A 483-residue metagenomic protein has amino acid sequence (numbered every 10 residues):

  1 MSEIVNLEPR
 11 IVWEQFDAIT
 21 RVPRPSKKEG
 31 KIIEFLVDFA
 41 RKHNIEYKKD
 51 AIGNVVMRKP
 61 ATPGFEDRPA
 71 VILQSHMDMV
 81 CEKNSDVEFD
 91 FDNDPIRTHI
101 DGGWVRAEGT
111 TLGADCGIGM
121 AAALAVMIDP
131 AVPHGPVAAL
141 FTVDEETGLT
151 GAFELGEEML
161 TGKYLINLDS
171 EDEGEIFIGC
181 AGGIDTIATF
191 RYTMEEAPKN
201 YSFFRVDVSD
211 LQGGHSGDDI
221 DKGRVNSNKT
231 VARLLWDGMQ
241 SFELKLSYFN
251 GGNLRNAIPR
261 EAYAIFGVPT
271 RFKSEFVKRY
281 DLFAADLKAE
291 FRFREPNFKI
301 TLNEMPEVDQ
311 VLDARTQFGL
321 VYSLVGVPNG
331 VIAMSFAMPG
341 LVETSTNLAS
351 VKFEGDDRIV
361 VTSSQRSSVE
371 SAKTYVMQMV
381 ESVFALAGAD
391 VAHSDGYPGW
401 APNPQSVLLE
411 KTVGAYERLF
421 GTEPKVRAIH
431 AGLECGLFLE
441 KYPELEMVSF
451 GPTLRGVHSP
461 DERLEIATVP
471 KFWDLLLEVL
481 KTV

Functional and structural regions predicted by a protein language model:
E3-W104: Acidic/His- and Gly-rich active-site-bordering loop/insert found across diverse amide/peptide-bond hydrolases
E8-V12, F336, E343-D357, S364 (+1 more regions): Zn-dependent metallopeptidase/amidohydrolase metal-coordination segment
D17-R21, I265, K299-V311, A349 (+3 more regions): A short beta-alpha structural unit
F65-K163, N200, A314-F318, P328 (+3 more regions): Active-site metal-coordination/substrate-binding segment of hydrolases, especially metallo-dependent peptidases
M77-M79, L140-G148, S170-E173, Q212 (+2 more regions): Acidic, glycine-rich active-site loops and adjacent beta-strand->loop/helix elements that engage anionic groups
P95, D101-R106, E146, A152-R366: Midchain, well-structured core segments that form catalytic/ion-binding scaffolds
E158, R224-S241, P269-K273, F318-V325 (+4 more regions): His/Asp/Glu-rich mid-to-C-terminal helical/loop segments that flank catalytic regions of hydrolases
D219, N226-N228, R233-F249, S394 (+1 more regions): Active-site-adjacent substrate-binding region of metalloamidase/peptidase-like peptide-processing proteins
